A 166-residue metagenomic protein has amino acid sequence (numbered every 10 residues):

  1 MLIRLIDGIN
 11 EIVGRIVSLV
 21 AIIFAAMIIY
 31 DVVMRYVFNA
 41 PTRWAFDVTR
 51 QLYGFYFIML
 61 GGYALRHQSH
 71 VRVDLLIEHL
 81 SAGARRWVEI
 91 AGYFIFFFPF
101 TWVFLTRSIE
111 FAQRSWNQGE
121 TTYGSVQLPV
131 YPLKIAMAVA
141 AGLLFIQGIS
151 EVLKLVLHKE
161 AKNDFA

Functional and structural regions predicted by a protein language model:
M1-A166: Alpha-helical transmembrane segments and membrane-interface helix-loop junctions in multi-pass membrane proteins
